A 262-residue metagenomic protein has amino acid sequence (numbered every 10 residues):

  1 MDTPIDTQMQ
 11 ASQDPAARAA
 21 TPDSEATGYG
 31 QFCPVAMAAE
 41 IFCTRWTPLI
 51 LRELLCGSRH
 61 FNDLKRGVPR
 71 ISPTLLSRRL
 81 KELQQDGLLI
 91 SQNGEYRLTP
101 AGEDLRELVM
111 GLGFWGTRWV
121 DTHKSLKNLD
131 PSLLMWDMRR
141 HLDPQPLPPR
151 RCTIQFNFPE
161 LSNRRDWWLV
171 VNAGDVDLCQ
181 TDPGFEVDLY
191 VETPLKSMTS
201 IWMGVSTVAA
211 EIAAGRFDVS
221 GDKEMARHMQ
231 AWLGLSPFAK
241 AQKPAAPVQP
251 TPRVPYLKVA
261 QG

Functional and structural regions predicted by a protein language model:
M1-A39: N-terminal leader segment of winged-helix/HTH proteins
C33-I71, D86: N-terminal helix-turn-helix DNA-binding core of bacterial DNA-binding proteins
C43, Q92-L112: Basic, amphipathic "hinge/linker" alpha-helix immediately C-terminal to the N-terminal HTH DNA-binding motif
L76-Q84: Basic amphipathic alpha-helical segments that dock to polyanions
Q84-N93: A short, conserved structural fragment
M110-N157, R164, K223: Amphipathic alpha-helical dimerization/coiled-coil segments that flank or bridge DNA-binding/regulatory modules
G184-G262: C-terminal interaction segments
